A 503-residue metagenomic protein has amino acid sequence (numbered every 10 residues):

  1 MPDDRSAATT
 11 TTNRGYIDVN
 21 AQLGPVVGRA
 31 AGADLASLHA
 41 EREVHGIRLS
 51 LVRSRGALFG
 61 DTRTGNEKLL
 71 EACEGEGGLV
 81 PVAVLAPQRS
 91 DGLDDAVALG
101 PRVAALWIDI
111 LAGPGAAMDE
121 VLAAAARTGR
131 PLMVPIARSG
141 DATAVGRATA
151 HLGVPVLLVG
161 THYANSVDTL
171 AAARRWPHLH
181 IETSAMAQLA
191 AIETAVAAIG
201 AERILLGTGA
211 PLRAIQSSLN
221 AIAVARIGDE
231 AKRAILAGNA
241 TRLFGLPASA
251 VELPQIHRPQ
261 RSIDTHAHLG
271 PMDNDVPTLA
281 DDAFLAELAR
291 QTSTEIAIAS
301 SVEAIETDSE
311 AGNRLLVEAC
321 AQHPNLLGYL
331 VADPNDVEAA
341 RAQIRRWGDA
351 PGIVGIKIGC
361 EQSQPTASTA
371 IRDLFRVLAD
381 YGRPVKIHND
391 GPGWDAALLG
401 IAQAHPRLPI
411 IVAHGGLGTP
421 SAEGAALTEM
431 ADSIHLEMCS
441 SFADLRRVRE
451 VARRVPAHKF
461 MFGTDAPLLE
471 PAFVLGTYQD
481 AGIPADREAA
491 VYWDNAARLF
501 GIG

Functional and structural regions predicted by a protein language model:
M1-V19, A31-L49, Q216-T265, L279 (+3 more regions): Mid-to-C-terminal alpha-helical segments outside catalytic/metal-binding sites
Y16-A21, S50-V52, V80-L85, A104-I108 (+12 more regions): Hydrophobic faces of well-ordered beta-strands that scaffold small-molecule active sites in alpha/beta enzyme cores
N20, R42, L69, A125 (+16 more regions): Conserved, mostly hydrophobic/aromatic
L23-G24, L212, L269-G270, L417 (+1 more regions): Short active-site segment of divalent metal-dependent hydrolases/proteases that encodes the spacing between
D34-E41, G65-A72, G92-L99, A117-A124 (+12 more regions): A general structural detector for well-ordered alpha-helical segments in enzyme core domains, enriched
R48-L49, A57-M133, A137-R138, R175 (+4 more regions): Active-site gating/metal-coordination segments in enzymes
A112-L205, V354-G355, P365-M461: Catalytic pocket-lining loop regions of alpha/beta-barrel enzymes, especially the amidohydrolase/enolase/GH5 lineages
A142, G146-T149, A171-A172, W176-H178 (+7 more regions): Ligand-binding grooves and catalytic loops that recognize ribose/phosphate and carbohydrate rings, and esterified lipid
